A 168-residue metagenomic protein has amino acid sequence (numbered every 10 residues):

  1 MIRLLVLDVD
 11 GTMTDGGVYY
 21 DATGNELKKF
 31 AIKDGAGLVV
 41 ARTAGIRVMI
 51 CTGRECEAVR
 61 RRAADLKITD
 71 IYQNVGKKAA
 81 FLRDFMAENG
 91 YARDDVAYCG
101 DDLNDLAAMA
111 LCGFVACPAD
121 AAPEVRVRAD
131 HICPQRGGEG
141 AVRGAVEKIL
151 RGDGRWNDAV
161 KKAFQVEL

Functional and structural regions predicted by a protein language model:
M1-A80: Alpha-helical substrate-recognition element adjacent to the catalytic core
G24-A31, L66, D70-Y72, A79-L168: Mg2+-dependent phosphoryl-transfer enzymes with acidic/Ser/Thr/Gly-rich catalytic loops
